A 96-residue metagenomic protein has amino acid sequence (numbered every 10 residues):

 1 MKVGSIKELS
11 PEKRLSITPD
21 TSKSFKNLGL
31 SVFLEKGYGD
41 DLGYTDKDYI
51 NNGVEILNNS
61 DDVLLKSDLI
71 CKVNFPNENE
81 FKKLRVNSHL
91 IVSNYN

Functional and structural regions predicted by a protein language model:
M1-V3: Extreme N-terminal starter segment of soluble prokaryotic enzymes
S5-D41: Glycine-rich phosphate/diphosphate-binding loop of Rossmann-like nucleotide-binding domains
E8, G37-G39, D61, F75 (+1 more regions): Short, ordered loop/turn segments at secondary-structure junctions
N27-L30, V54-E55, L69-K72: Generic secondary-structure signature for well-ordered alpha-helical cores
F33-I56: N-terminal beta-loop-helix "entrance" segment that forms/cooperates in small-molecule cofactor or anionic ligand
G53-K66: Short acidic low-complexity segments
L65, L69-N96: Phosphate/diphosphate ligand-binding glycine-rich loop within oxidoreductases
